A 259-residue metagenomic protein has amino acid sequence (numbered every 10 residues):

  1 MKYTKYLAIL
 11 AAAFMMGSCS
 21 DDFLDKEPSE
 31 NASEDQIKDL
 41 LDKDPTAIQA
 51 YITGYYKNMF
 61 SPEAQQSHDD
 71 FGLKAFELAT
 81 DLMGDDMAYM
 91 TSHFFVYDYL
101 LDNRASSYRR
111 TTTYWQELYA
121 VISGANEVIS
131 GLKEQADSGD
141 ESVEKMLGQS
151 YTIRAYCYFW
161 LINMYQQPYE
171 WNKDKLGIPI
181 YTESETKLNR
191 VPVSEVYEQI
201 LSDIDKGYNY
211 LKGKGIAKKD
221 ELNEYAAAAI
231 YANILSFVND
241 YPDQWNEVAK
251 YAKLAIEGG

Functional and structural regions predicted by a protein language model:
M1-G17: Sec-dependent bacterial lipoprotein signal peptides
Y3-T4, C19-L73, A252: Membrane-proximal, proline-rich intrinsically disordered regions
S20-D21, Y225-G259: Aromatic-residue-lined binding/catalytic grooves and analogous aromatic/hydrophobic interfacial grooves in multimeric
S61, E77, M83-L101, A105-S106 (+2 more regions): A structural signal for short, hydrophobic/glycine-enriched beta-strand patches
M90-M164, V191, Y208-K214: Conserved, well-structured interaction surfaces
I122-A125, Y197, I204, W245 (+1 more regions): Inward-facing hydrophobic residues that define packing positions of alpha-helical scaffold repeats
I162-Y169, G215, F237-P242: Short coil/turn linking the two alpha-helices of tandem helical-hairpin repeats
M164-E198, Q244-W245: Short coil/linker segments at helix-helix boundaries
